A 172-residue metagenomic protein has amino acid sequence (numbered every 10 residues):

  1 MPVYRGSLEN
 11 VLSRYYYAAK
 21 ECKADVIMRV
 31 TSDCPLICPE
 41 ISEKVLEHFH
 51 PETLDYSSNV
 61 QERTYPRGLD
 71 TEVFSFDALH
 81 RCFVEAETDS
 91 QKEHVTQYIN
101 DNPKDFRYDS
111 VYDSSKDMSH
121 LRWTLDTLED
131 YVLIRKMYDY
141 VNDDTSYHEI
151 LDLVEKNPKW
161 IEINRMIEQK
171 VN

Functional and structural regions predicted by a protein language model:
M1-N10: Conserved donor nucleotide-binding strand/loop of the catalytic core
N10-A18: Glycine-rich, basic loop-to-helix element that forms the pyrophosphate-binding segment of sugar-nucleotide handling
A18-A19, K23-S32: Short beta-strand-to-loop acidic/aromatic patch adjacent to the donor-nucleotide binding site
C22, C34-T64: Conserved donor-nucleotide/metal-binding helix-loop-beta segment in metal-dependent transferases, i.e., the alpha-helix
A24-D25, T71-F83, L128-V132: Conserved nucleotide-sugar donor-binding and metal-coordinating catalytic region shared by glycosyltransferases
K44-L54, S75-Q91, D101: Basic phosphate/pyrophosphate-binding loop/patch that engages nucleotide-derived ligands
V60-T71, K116-D117: A recurrent flexible, glycine/aromatic-enriched loop bordering the glycosyltransferase active site that acts as
T96-N172: Conserved alpha/beta core of the MobA/IspD/sugar-nucleotide pyrophosphorylase nucleotidyltransferase superfamily
